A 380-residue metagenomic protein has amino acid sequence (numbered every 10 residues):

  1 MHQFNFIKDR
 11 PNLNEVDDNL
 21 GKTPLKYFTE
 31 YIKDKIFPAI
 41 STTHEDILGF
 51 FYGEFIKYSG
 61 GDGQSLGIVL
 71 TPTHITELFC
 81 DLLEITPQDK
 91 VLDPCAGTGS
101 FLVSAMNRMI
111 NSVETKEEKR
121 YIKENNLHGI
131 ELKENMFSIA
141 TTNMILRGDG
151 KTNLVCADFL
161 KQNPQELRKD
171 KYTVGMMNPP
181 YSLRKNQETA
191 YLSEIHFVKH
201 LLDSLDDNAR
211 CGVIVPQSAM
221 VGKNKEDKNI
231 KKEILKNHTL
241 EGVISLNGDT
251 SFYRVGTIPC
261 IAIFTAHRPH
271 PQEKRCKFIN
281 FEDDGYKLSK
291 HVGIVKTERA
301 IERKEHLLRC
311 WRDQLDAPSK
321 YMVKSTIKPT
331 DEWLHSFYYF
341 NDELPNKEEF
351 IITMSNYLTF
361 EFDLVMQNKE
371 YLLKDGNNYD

Functional and structural regions predicted by a protein language model:
M1-S59: Long recognition/docking surfaces used for binding and targeting
V16, L20, A39-I40, Q64-G67 (+3 more regions): Conserved aromatic-histidine-acidic binding/catalytic patches
E45-L70, E77, D81: S-adenosyl-L-methionine
G61-D62, E124, K232: Short, functionally important structural connectors and interaction interfaces within domains
S65-V174, S182-R184, E188-Y191, I195-H196 (+2 more regions): Conserved S-adenosyl-L-methionine
E166-K169, V174-D380: A conserved structural/catalytic subdomain of Rossmann-like adenosyl-cofactor enzymes
